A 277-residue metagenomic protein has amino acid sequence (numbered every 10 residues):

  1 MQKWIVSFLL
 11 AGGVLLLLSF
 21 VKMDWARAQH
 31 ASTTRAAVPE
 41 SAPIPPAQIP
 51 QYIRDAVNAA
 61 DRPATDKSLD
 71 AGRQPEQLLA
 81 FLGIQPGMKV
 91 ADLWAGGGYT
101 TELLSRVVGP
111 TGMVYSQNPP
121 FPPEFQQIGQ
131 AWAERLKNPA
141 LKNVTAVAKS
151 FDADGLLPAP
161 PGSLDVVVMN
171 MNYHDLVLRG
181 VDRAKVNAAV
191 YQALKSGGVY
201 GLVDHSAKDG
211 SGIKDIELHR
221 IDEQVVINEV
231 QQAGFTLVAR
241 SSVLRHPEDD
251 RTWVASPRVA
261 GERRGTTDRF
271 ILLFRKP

Functional and structural regions predicted by a protein language model:
I53-L79, Q85: Class I SAM-dependent methyltransferase Rossmann-like catalytic core, especially the SAM/SAH-binding loop
G87-G96: Conserved class I S-adenosyl-L-methionine
S105-R106, D182-S196: A short glycine-rich, Lys/Arg-flanked "PGG" loop and its adjoining helix->strand segment in the class I
Q127-P158: S-adenosyl-L-methionine
L136-N138, I213-R240: Conserved Class I S-adenosyl-L-methionine
L156-V167: A short acidic, Gly/Pro-enriched loop at the edge of an enzyme's catalytic core that lines a small-molecule cofactor
G197-S206: Conserved beta-strand signature within the Rossmann-like core of class I S-adenosyl-L-methionine
E248-P277: Core SAM-dependent methyltransferase catalytic element
